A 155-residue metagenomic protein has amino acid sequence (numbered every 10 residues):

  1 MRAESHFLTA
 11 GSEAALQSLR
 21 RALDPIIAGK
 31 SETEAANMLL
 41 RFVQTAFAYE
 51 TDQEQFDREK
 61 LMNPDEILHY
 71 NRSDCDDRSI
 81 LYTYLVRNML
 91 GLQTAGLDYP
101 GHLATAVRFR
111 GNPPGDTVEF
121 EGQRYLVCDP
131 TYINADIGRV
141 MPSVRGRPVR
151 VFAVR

Functional and structural regions predicted by a protein language model:
M1, Y70, D74-D76, R155: Proteins with a high burden of low-complexity, intrinsically disordered sequence enriched in S/T/G/P/A and R, requiring
A3-L68: Secondary-structure boundary elements
A28-G29, D77-R155: Hydrophobic/aromatic-rich core segments of domains that either
E54, R72-S73, I133: Short capping/connector residues at structural and topological boundaries
I67-D74, G96-D98: Extended hydrophobic/aromatic segments used for targeting, binding, or gating
